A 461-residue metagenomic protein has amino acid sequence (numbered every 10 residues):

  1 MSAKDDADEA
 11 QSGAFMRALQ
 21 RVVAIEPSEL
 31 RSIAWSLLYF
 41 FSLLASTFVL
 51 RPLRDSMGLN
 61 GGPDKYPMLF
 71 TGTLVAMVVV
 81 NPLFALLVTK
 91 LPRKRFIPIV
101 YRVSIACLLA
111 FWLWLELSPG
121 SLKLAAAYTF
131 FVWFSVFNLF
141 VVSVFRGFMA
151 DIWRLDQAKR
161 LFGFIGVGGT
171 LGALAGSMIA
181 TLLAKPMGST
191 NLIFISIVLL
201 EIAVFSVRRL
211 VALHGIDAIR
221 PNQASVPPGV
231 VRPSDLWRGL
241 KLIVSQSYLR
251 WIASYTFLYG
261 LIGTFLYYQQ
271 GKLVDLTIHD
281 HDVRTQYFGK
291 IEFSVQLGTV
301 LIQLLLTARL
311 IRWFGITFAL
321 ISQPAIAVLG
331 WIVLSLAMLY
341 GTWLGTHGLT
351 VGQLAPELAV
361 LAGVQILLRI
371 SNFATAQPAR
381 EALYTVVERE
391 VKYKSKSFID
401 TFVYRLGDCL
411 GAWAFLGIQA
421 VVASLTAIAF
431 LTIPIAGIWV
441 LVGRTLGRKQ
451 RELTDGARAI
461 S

Functional and structural regions predicted by a protein language model:
S2-S12: Membrane-proximal cytosolic tails and large cytosolic loops of membrane proteins
A14-R232, L236-S461: Membrane-embedded alpha-helical bundles of multi-pass transporters/translocases, especially carrier/permease families
